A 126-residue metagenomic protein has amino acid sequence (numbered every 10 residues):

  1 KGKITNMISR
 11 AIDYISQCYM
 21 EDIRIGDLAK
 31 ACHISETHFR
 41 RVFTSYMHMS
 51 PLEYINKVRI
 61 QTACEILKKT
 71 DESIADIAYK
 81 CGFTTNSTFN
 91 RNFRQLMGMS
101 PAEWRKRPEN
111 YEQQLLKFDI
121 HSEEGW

Functional and structural regions predicted by a protein language model:
K1-I8, I25: Short, structured helix-loop boundary elements
R10, Y14-V58, E72, A78-E103: Basic/polar phosphate-binding segments, predominantly the helix-turn-helix DNA-binding elements of transcriptional
I55-C64, E103-S122: Short, basic, alpha-helical segments at the C-terminal edge of helix-turn-helix-like DNA-binding modules
G125-W126: Membrane-proximal linker segments that couple transmembrane helices to downstream signaling/catalytic modules
